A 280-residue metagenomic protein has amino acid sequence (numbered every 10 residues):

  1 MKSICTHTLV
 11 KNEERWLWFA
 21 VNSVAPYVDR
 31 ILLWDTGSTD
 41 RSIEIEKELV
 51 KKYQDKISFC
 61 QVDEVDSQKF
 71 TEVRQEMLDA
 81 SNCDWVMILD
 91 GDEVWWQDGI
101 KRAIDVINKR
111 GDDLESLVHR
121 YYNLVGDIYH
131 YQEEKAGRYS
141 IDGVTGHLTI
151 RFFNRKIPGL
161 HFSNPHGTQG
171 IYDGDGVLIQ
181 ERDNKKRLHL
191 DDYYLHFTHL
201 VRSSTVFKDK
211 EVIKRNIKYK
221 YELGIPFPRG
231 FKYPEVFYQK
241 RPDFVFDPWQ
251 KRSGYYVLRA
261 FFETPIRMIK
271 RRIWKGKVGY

Functional and structural regions predicted by a protein language model:
S3-C5: Cell-envelope/extracellular polymer assembly enzymes that use nucleotide-activated donors
L9-L33: Short, well-formed alpha-helical segments that are part of the catalytic scaffolds of diverse glycosyltransferases
D35-E46, E64-S67: A conserved acidic beta->alpha catalytic loop
I43, K47, F70-N82: Short, conserved alpha-helix that lines the donor NDP-sugar binding/gating region of sugar-transfer enzymes
E48-Q54: Short, conserved SAM-binding/catalytic segment of Class I S-adenosyl-L-methionine-dependent methyltransferases
F70-T71, Q75, Q97-Y280: Catalytic-site signature of metal-activated, phosphate-bearing donor transferases, centered on the GT-A/GT-A-like
V86: Short aromatic/hydrophobic "clamp" motif used to bind/position activated sugar donors
D90-V94: The conserved acidic donor/metal-binding loop of glycosyltransferases
